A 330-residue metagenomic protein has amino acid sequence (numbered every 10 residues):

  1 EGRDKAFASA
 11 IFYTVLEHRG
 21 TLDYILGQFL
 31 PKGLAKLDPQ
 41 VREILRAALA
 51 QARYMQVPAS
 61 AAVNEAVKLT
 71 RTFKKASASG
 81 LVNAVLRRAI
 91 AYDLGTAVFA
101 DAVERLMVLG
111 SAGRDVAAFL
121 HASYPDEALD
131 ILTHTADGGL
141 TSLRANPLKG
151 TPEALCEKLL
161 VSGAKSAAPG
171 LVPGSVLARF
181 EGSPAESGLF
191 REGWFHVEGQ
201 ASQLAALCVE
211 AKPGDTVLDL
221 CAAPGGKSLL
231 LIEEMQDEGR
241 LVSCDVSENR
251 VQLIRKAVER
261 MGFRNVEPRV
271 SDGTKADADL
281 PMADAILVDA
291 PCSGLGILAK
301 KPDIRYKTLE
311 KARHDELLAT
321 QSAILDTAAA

Functional and structural regions predicted by a protein language model:
E1-A330: S-adenosylmethionine
